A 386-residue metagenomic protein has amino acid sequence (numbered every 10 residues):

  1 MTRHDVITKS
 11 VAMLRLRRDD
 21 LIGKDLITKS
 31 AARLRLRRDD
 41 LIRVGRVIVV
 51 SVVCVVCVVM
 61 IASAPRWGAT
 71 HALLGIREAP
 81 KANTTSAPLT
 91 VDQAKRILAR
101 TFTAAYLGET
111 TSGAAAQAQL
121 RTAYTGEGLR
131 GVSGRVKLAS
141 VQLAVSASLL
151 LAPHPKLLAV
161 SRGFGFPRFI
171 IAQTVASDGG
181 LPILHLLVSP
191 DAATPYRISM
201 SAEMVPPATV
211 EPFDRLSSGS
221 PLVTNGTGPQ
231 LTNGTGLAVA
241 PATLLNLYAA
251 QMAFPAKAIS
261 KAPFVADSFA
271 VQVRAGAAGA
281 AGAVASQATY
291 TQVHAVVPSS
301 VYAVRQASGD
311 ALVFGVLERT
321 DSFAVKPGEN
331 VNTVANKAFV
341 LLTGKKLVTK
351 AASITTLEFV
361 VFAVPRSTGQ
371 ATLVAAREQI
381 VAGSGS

Functional and structural regions predicted by a protein language model:
M1, V6-L41: Long, intrinsically disordered low-complexity tandem-repeat segments
R43-W67: Secretory targeting and sorting signals
C54, S63-A72, A266-V316: Charge-rich, low-complexity terminal tails
V58-A82, S86: C-terminal region of N-terminal signal peptides and the immediate post-cleavage residues of exported proteins
W67-G75, D178-T243, Q306-F314, A324 (+2 more regions): Short beta-strand edge/turn micro-motifs at domain boundaries
T84-S140, E211-Y290: Core segments of small alpha/beta cavity-forming domains
L120-A123, L129-P153, S161-P167, Q173-A176 (+1 more regions): Solvent-exposed, non-transmembrane segments of extracytoplasmic/periplasmic domains
A139-P182, A288-V334: Surface-exposed, charged secondary-structure patches
